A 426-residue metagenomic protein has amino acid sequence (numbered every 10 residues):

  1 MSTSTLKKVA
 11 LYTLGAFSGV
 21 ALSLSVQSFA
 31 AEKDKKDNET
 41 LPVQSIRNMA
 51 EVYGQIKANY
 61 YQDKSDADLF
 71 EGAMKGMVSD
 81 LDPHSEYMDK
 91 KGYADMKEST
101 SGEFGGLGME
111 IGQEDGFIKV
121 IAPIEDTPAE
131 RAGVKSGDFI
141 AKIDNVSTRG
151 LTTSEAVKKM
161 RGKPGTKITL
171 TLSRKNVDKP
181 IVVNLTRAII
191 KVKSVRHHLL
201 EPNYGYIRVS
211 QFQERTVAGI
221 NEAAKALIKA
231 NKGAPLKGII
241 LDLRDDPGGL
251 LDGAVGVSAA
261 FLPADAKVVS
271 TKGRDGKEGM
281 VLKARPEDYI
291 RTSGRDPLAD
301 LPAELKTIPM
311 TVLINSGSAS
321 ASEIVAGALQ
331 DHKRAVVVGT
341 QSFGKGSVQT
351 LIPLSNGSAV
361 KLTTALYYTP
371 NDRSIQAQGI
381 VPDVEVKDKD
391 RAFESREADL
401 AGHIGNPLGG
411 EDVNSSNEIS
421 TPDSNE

Functional and structural regions predicted by a protein language model:
S2-I239, D245-P247, A260-P263, T421-N425: Flexible, low-complexity junctional segments that flank or bridge functional domains
S23, V195-E426: C-terminal "post-core" interaction segments
